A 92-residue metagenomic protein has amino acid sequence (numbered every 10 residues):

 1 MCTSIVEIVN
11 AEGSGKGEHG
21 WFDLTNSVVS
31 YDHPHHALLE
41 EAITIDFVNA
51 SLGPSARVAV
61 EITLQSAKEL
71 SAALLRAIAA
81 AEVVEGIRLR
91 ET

Functional and structural regions predicted by a protein language model:
M1-T92: Positively charged, low-complexity terminal tracts and the immediately adjacent first secondary-structure elements
